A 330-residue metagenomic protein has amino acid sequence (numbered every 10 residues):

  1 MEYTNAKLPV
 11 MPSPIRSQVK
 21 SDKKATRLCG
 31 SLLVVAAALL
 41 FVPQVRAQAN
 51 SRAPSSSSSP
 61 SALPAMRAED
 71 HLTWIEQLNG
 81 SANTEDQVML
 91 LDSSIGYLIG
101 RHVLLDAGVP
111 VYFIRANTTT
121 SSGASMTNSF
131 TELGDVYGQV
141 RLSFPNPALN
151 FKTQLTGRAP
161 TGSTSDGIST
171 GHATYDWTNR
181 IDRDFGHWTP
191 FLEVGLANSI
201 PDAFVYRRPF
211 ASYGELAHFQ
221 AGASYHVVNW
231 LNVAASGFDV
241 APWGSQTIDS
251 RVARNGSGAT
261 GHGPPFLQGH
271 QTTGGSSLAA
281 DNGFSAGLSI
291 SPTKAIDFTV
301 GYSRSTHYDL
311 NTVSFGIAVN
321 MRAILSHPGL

Functional and structural regions predicted by a protein language model:
M1-S59, I324-L330: Cleavable N-terminal export/targeting peptides
Q44-E85, G275, A323-L330: Outer-membrane beta-barrel biogenesis signature
L72-A82, V109-R115, F144, G157-S163 (+5 more regions): Transmembrane beta-strands of outer-membrane beta-barrel pores
L78-S81, S122-N128, G162-G167, F204-F210 (+2 more regions): Extracellular loop and loop/strand-boundary signature of outer-membrane beta-barrel proteins
E85-L91, F130-V136, S169-Y175, A211-F219 (+2 more regions): Residues that define the transmembrane beta-barrel architecture of outer-membrane proteins
S93-Y97, A107, G138-L142, L155 (+6 more regions): Residues on the lipid-exposed face of transmembrane beta-strands in outer-membrane beta-barrel proteins
H102-A107, N146-F151, H187-L192, N229-V233 (+2 more regions): Repeated loop/turn-to-beta-strand initiation elements of outer-membrane beta-barrel proteins
A116-S125, Y213, H218, G222-L330: Outer membrane beta-barrel transmembrane domains
